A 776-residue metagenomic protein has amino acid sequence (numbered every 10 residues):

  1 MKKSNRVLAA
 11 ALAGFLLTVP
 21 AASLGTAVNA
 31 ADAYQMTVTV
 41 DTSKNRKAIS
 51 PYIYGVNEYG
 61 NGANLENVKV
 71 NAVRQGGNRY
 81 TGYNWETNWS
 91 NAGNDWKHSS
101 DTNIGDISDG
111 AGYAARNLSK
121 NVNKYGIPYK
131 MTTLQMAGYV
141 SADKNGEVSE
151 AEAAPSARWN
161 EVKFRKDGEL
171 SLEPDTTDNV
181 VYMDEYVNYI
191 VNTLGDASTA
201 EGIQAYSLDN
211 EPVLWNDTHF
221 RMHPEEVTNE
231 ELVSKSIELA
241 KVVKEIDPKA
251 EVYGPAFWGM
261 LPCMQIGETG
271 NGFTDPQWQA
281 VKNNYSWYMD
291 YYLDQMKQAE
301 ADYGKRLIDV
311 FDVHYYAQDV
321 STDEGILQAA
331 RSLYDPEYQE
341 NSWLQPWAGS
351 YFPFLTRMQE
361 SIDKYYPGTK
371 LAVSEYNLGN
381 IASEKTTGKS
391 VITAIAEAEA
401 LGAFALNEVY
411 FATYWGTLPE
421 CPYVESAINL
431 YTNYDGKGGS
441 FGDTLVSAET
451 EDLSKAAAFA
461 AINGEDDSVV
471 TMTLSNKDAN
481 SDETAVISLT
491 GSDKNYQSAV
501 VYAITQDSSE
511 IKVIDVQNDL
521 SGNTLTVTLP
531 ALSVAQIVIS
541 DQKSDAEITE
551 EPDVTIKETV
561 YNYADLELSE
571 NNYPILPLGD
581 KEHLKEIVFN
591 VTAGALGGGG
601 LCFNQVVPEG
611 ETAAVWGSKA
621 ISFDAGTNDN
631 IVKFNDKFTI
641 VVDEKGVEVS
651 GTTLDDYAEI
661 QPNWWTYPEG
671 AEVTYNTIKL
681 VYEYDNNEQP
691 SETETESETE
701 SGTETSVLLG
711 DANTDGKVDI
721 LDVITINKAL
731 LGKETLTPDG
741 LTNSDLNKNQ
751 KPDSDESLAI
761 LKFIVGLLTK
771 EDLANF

Functional and structural regions predicted by a protein language model:
A11, V19-V28, N687-F776: Cellulosome-associated attachment modules in secreted, modular CAZymes
D32-S321: N-terminal catalytic cores of secreted or lumenal carbohydrate-active enzymes
Q204, N635-V681: Extracellular beta-strand ligand-recognition surfaces/modules
I237-K241, E245, D309, Y315-N380: Glycoside hydrolase catalytic-domain groove-lining segments
S390, L401-T471, D507-E510: Glycan-recognition and catalytic regions of carbohydrate-active enzymes
L453-N495, L532-V538: Carbohydrate-binding surface patches
E483-A485, A595-P608: Beta-strand acidic-aromatic groove motif in beta-rich domains, primarily in extracellular
D519-I548: C-terminal beta-strand-rich structural cap/linker in extracellular carbohydrate-active enzymes
